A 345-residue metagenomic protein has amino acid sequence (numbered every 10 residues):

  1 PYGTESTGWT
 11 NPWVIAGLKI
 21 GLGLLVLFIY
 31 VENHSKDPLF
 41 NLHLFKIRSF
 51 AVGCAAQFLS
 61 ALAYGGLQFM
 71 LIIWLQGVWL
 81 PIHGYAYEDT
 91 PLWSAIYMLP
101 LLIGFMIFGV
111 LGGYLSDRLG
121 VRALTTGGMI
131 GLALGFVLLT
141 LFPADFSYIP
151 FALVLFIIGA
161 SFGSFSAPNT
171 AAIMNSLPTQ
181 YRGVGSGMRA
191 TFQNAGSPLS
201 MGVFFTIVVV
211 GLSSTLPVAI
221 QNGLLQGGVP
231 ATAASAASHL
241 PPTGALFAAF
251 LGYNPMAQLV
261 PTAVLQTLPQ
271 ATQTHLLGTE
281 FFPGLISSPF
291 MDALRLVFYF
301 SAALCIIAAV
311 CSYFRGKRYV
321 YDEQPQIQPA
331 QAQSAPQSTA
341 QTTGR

Functional and structural regions predicted by a protein language model:
P1-V14, Y30: Phenylalanine-glycine-rich, low-complexity intrinsically disordered regions, typified by the FG/GLFG repeat domains
Y2-G3, Y30-L39, A144, V210 (+2 more regions): Helix-loop junctions on the cytosolic side of multi-pass membrane transporters, especially the intracellular loop
S6-T7, G77-L92, V218-A233, L276-S287: Short helix-coil transition/hinge motifs at the ends and kinks of transmembrane helices, capturing the brief
T10-I20, L24, K36-V184, S200 (+1 more regions): Transmembrane core module of solute transporters
A16, G23-V31, L111, L138-F142 (+2 more regions): Residue-level signal for alpha-helical transmembrane segments in multi-pass membrane proteins
Y30, S49, D117-G120, T125 (+2 more regions): Transmembrane-helix exit segments and adjacent C-terminal regions of multi-pass membrane proteins
G53, Q57-F58, L67, F151-F247 (+2 more regions): Small-residue-rich alpha-helical segments with characteristic i,i+4
L80, Q193, V208-V209, P255 (+1 more regions): Sec-exported extracytoplasmic/periplasmic mature domains
